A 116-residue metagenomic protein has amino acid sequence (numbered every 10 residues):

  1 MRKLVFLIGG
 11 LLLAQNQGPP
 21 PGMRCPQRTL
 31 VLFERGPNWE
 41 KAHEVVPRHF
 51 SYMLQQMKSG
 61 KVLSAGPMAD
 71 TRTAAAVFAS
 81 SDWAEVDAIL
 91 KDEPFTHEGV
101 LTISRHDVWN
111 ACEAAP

Functional and structural regions predicted by a protein language model:
M1-L7: Sec-dependent signal peptide recognition, specifically the positively charged N-region followed immediately by
I8-G9, Q55: A periodicity- and composition-biased signal for non-globular, repetitive helical segments
N16-P116: Conserved, structured core segments of small domains
